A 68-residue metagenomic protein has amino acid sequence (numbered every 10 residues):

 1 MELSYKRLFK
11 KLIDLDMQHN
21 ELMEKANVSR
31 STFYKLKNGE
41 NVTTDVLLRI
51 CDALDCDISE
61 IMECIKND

Functional and structural regions predicted by a protein language model:
M1-E21: A short, Lys/Arg-rich alpha-helix, primarily the initiator
I13, E24, D52: Alpha-helical residues within the helix-turn-helix
D16-Y34: Short alpha-helical DNA-recognition segment
L36-K37, I65: DNA major-groove recognition helix of helix-turn-helix
E40-D52: Short, basic-rich loop-to-helix N-cap that marks the start of a DNA-contacting helix
D55-D68: Short C-terminal boundary/hinge segments that cap the last helix of small helical domains
